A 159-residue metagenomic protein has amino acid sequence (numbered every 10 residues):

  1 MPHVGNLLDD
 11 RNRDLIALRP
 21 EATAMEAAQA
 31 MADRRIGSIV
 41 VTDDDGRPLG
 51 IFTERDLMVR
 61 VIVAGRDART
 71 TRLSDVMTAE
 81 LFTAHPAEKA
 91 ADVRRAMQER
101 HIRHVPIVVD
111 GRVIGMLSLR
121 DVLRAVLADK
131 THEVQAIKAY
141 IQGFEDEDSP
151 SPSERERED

Functional and structural regions predicted by a protein language model:
M1-R13, T53-Q98, S118-D159: Tandem CBS (Bateman) regulatory domains
A17-R35, T42, T83-H101, V108: The conserved cystathionine-beta-synthase
A22-M25, D45, D75-V76, G111 (+2 more regions): Residue-level signal for alpha-helical context at structural boundaries
M31-R34, I39-D56, M97, V105-D121: A glycine-centered beta-loop-beta connector
